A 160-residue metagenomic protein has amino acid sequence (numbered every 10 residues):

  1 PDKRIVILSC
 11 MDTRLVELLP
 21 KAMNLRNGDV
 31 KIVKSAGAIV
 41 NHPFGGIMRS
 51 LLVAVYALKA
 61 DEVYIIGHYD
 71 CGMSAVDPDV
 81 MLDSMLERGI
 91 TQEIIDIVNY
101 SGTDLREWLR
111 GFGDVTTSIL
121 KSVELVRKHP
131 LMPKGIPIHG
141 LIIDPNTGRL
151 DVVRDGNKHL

Functional and structural regions predicted by a protein language model:
P1-K3, A38-G45, V53-D61, M73-L160: Divalent-metal-activated hydrolytic enzyme cores
P1-M48: Short, conserved "active-site rim" segments that organize catalytic pockets and cofactor/ligand binding
L8-C10, K34, I66-H68, L141-D144: Short beta-strand segments
L19-K31, V63-G67, Q92-G102: Short, surface-exposed, charge-dense and proline/glycine-enriched linear segments
